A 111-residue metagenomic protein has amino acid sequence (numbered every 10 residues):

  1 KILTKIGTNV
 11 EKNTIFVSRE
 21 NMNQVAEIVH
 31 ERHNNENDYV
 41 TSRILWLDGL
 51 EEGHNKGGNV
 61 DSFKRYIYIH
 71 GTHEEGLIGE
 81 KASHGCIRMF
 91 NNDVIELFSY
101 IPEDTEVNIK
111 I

Functional and structural regions predicted by a protein language model:
G7-V10: Short, conserved beta-turn/loop elements at beta-strand boundaries and strand-helix junctions
N13-I111: Exported/periplasmic cell-wall-interacting domains
